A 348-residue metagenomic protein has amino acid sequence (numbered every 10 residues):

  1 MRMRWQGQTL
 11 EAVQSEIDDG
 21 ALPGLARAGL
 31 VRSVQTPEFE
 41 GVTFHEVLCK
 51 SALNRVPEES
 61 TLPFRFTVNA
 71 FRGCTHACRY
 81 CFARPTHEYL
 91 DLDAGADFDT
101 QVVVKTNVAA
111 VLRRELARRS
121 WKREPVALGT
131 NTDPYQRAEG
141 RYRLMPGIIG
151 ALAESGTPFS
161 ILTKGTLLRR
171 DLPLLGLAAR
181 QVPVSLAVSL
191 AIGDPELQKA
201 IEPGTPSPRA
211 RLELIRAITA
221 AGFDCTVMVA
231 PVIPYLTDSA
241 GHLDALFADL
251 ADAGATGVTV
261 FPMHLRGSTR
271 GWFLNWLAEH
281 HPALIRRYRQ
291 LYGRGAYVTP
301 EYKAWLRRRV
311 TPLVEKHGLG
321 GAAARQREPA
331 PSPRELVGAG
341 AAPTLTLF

Functional and structural regions predicted by a protein language model:
M1, Q6, E279-R287, Y297-F348: C-terminal accessory extensions appended to soluble enzyme cores
M1-V68, R325, A330: Flexible, acidic/Gly-rich N-terminal and inter-domain linker regions that tether and position cofactor-handling modules
Q35-R72, R79-A187, A191-K199, P208-R216: Conserved Radical SAM active-site core
E139, L172-P173, T237-A240, R270-G271: A short acidic (Asp/Glu
Y142, G176-L186, L190, T237-G254 (+2 more regions): Short, electropositive alpha-helical surface patch
Y142, P146, T205-L212, A240 (+3 more regions): Non-membrane alpha-helical structural segments and their capping/turn regions in soluble enzymes
E196-E202, P231-D238, T256-Y297, P329-E335: Flexible glycine/acidic-rich beta-alpha junction loops that bind and position SAM and/or redox cofactors in anaerobic
R209-T269, V310-H317: Conserved C-terminal portion of the radical SAM core fold that forms the substrate/S-adenosylmethionine-binding
